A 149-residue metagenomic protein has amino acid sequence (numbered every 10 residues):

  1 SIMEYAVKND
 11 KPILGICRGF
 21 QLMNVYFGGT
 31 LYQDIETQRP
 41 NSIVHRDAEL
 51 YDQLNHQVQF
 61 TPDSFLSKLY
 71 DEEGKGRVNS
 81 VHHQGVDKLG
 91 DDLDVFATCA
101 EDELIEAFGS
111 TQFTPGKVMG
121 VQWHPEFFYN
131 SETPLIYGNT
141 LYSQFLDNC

Functional and structural regions predicted by a protein language model:
S1-N9, E36-C149: Amide-donor transfer/coupling interface in amidating biosynthetic enzymes
M3-T30, H124: Catalytic nucleophile loop
